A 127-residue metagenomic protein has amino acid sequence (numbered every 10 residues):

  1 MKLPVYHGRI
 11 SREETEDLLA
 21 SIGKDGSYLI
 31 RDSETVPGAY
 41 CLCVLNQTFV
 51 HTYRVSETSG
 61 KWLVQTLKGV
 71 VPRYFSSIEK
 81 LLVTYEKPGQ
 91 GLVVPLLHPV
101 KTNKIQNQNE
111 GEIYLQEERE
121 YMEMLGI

Functional and structural regions predicted by a protein language model:
M1-I127: Domain-scale recognition of modular recruitment/scaffold domains used in eukaryotic signaling
